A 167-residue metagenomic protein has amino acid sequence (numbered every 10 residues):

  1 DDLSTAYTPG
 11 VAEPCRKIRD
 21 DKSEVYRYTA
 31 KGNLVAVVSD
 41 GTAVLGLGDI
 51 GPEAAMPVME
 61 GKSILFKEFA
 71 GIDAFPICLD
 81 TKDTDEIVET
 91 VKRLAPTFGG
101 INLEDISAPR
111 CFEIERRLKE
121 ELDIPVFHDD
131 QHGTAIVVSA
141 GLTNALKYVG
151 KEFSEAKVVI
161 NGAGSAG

Functional and structural regions predicted by a protein language model:
D1-V126: N-terminal ligand-binding/catalytic initiation module
V11, L34-G46, G51, V138 (+1 more regions): Glycine-rich adenosine-cofactor-binding loop
K22, L122, L142-V149: Structural motif corresponding to the C-terminal cap of alpha-helices
D80, S107, Q131, A163-G164: Short beta->alpha junction loops/turns
T90-A95, A140-L146: Short, surface-exposed amphipathic charged segments that create phosphate/polyanion-binding patches used for binding
D105-S107, D129-Q131, F153-A156: Core alpha/beta catalytic barrel or barrel-like domain that forms the active/cofactor pocket in diverse metabolic
P125, D129-D130, V149: Adenosine-phosphate binding glycine-rich loop
H128-N144: A glycine-rich, Thr/Ser-enriched phosphate-binding loop motif common to dinucleotide/cofactor-binding enzymes
